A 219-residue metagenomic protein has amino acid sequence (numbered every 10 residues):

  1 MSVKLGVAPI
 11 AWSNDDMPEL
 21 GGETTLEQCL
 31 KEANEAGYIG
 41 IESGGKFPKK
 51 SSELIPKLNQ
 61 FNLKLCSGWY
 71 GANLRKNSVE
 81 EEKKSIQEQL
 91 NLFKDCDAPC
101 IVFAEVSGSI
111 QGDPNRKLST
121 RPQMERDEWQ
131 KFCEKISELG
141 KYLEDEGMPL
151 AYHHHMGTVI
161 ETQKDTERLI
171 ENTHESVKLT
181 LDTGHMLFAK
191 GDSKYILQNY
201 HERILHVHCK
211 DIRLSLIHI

Functional and structural regions predicted by a protein language model:
S2, K31-E35, K49-S67, E88-A98 (+3 more regions): Acidic (Asp/Glu)-rich catalytic clusters
K4-A8, C66, C100-V106, E202-R213: Non-cysteine beta-strand/loop elements that form the S-adenosyl-L-methionine
V7, A33, I41, L58 (+3 more regions): Conserved, mostly hydrophobic/aromatic
A11-T24, L74-E82, R121-E128: Active-site mouth loops of central-metabolism enzymes
P18-E32, E82-L92, A189-L197: Short, acidic/polar
G40-E53, A72-K84, M156-T162, T183-G191: Acidic-and-aromatic substrate-binding clefts and catalytic sites of carbohydrate-active enzymes
V79-L181, F188: Active-site acidic/histidine proton-transfer and metal-coordination neighborhood in alpha/beta enzyme cores
I217-I219: Conserved small/polar residues in nucleotide/adenosyl-binding loops
